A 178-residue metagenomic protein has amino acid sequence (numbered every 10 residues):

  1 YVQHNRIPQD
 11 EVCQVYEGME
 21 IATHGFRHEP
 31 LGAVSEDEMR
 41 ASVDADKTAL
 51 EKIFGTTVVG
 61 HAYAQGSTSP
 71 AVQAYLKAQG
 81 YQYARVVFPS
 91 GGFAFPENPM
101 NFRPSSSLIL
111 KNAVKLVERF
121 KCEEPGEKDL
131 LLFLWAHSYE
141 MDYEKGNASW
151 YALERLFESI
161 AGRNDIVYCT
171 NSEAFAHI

Functional and structural regions predicted by a protein language model:
Y1-V72, A78-Q82, P89-F102, D129-M141: Metal-dependent polysaccharide deacetylase catalytic core of the NodB/CE4 family, i.e., the active-site-bearing domain
V2-H4, E51, Q82-G92, A136-I178: C-terminal domain-boundary segment and adjacent tail
P30-L31, G91-F95, S107-N112, A174-H177: A short acidic, often aromatic-flanked loop/helix-cap motif at beta-alpha or helix-coil junctions that lines enzyme
E36-D44, K111-V114, N147-E154: Non-membrane alpha-helical structural segments and their capping/turn regions in soluble enzymes
A45, A49-K52, R119-E123, S159: A generic secondary-structure signal
S107-E124: A Trp-anchored, charged/polar loop motif used as the substrate-binding/catalytic surface of acyl/ester-handling
L110-K111, G126-D129, Y143: Substrate-binding/catalytic groove segments of enzymes that remodel or degrade extracellular structural polymers
